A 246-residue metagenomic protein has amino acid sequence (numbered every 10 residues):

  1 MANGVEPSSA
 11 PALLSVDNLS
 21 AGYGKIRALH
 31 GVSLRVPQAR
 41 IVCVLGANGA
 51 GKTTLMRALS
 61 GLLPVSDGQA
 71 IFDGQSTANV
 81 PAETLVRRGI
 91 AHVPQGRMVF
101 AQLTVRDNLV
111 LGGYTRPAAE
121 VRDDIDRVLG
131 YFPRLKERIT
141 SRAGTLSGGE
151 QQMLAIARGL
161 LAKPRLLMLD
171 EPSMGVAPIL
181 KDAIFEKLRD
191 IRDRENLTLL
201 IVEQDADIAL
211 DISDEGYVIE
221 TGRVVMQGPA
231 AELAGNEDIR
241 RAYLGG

Functional and structural regions predicted by a protein language model:
A2-G246: Glycine-rich phosphate-binding loops of nucleotide-dependent enzymes
